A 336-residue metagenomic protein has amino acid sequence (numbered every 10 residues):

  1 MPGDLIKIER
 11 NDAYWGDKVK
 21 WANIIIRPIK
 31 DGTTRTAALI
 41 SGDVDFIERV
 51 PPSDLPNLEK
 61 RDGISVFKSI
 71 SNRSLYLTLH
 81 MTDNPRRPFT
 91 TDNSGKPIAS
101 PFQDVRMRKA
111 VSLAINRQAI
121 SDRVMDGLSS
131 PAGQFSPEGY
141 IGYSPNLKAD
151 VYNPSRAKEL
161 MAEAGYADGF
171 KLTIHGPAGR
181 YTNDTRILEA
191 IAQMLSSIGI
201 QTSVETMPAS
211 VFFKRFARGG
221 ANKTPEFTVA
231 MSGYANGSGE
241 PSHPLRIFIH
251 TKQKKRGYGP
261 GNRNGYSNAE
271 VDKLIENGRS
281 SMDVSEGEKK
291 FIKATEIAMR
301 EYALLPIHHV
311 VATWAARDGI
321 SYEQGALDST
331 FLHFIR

Functional and structural regions predicted by a protein language model:
M1-V124, Y140-E301: Extracytoplasmic/periplasmic ligand-capture domains
G127-L147, A312-R317: Mature extracytoplasmic/periplasmic domains
Q134, E189-A192, Q324: Glutamine-centric residue-chemistry signal
G257, W314-R336: Long beta-strand-rich cores associated with HINT superfamily self-processing modules
I307: Active-site-proximal polar cores
